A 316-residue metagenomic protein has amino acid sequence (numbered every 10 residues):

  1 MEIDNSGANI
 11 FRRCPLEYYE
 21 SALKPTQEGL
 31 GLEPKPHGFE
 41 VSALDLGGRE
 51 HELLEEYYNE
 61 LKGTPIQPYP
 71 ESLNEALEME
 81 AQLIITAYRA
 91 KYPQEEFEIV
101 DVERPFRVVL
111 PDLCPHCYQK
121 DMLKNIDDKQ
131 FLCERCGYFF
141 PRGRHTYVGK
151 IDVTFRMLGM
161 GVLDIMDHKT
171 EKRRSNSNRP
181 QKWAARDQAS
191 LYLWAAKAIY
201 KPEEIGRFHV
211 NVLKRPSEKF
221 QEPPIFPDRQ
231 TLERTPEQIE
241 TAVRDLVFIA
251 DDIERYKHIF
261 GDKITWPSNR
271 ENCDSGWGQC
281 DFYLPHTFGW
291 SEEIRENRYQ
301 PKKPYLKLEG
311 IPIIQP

Functional and structural regions predicted by a protein language model:
E2-N59, E103-R104, S275, Q279-P285: Nuclease catalytic cores
Y19-G29, V162-K169, A250-R255: Active-site-adjacent bridging/hinge elements
G29-L32, R173-S177: Short small-residue beta-strand/loop micro-motif enriched in glycine and branched aliphatics
V41-D45, S177-D187: Short alpha-helix boundary/capping segments
R49, D187-A195: Short amphipathic alpha-helical face segments that pack within enzyme cores and frequently flank/anchor catalytic
L53-S175, A198-R207, P316: Catalytic cores of nuclease domains that cleave nucleic-acid phosphodiester backbones
H116-C117, N125-D127, G143, Q181-K182 (+1 more regions): Metal-dependent nuclease catalytic regions and adjoining charged, substrate-binding loops involved in nucleic-acid end
I151, S190, G278: Residue-level detector of short, conserved catalytic/binding motifs and their immediate flanks
